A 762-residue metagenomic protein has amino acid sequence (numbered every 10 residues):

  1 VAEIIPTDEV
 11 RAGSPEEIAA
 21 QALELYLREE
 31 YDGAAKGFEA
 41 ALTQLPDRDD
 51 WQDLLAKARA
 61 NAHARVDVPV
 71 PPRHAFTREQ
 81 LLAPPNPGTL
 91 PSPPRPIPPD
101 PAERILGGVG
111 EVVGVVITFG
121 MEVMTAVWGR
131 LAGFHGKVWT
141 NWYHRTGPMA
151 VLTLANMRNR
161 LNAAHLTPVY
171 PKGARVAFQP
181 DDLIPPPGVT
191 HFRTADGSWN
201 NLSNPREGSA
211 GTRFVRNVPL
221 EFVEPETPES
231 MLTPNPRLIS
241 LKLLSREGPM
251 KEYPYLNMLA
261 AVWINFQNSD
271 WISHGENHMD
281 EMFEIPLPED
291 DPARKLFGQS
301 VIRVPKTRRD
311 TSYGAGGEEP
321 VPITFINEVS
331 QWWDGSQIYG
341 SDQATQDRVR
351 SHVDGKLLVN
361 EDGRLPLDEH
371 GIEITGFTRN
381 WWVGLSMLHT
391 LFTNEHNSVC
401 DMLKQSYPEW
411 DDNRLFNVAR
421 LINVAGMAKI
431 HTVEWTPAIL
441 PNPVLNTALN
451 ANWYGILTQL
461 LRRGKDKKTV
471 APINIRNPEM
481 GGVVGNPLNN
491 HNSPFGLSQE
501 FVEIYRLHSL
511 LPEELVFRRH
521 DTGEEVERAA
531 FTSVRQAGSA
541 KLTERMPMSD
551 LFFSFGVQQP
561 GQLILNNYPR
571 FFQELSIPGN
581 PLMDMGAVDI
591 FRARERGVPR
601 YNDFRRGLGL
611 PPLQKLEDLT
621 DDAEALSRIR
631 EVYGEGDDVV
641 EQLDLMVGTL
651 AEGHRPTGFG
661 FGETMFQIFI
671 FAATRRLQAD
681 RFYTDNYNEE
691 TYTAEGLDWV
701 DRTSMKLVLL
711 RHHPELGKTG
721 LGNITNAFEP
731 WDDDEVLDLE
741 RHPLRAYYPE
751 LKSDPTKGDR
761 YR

Functional and structural regions predicted by a protein language model:
V66-S398, M402, V418-A587, F591 (+3 more regions): N-terminal accessory/cap region of cofactor-dependent oxidoreductases and related radical enzymes
